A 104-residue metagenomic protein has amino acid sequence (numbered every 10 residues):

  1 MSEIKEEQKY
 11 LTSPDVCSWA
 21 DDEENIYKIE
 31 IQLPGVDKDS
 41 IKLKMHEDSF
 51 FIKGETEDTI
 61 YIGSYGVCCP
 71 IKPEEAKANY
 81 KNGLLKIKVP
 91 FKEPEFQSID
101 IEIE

Functional and structural regions predicted by a protein language model:
M1-E104: Alpha-crystallin/small heat shock protein
